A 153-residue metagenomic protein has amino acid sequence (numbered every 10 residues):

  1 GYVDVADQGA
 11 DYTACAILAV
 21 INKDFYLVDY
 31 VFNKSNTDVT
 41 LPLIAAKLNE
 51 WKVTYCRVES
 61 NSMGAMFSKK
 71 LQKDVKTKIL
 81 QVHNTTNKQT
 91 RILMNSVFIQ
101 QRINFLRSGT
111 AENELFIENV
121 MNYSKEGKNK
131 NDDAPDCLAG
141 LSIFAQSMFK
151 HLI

Functional and structural regions predicted by a protein language model:
G1-V82, N104-I153: RNase H-like, metal-dependent nuclease domains and their acidic two-metal-ion catalytic environment used
K76-I99: Conserved beta-strand -> loop -> alpha-helix junction used to position metal-binding or nucleic-acid-contacting
